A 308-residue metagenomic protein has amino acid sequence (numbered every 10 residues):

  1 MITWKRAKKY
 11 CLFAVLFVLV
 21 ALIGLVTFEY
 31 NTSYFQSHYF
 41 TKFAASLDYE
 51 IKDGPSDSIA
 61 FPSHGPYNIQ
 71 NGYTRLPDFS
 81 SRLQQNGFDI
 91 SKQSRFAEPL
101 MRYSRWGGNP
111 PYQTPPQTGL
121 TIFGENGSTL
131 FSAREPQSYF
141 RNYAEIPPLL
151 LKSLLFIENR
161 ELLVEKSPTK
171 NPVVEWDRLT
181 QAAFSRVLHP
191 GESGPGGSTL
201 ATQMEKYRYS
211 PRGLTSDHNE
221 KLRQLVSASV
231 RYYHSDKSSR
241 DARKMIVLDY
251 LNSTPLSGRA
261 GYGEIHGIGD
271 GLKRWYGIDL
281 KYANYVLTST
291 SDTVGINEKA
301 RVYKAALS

Functional and structural regions predicted by a protein language model:
M1-A14: N-terminal Lys/Arg-rich, disordered targeting/topogenic segments
L19-G24, N31-Q36, F40-S308: Peptidoglycan glycan-strand catalytic modules in the bacterial/periplasmic cell-wall system
